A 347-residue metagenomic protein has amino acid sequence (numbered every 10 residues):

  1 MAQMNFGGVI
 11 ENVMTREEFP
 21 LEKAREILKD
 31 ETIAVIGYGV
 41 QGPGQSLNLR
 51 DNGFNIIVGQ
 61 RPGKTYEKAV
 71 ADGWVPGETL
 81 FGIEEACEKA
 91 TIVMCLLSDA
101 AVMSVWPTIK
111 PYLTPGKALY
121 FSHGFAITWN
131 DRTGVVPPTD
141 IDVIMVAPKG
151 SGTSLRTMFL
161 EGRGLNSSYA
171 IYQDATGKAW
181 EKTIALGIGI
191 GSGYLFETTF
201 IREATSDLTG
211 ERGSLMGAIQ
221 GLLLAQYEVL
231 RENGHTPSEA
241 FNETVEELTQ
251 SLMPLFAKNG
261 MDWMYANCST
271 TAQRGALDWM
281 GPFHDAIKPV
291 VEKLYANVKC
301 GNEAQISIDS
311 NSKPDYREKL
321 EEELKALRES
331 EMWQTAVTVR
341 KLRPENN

Functional and structural regions predicted by a protein language model:
M1-L28, D51, N130-T133, P138 (+2 more regions): N-terminal ligand-binding/catalytic initiation module
A2-F6, E11-E17, E232-N347: NAD(P)-dependent Rossmann-like dehydrogenase/reductase catalytic/cofactor-binding core
A2-G77: NAD(P)+-binding Rossmann beta1-loop-alpha1 motif at the extreme N-terminus of oxidoreductases
T32-A34, N55-I57, E78, T91-M94 (+5 more regions): Structural motif
R61, V70-T128, V136-S151: Rossmann-like NAD(P)-binding element
Y66, A86, V102, P237-F241: Small-residue helix-packing motif on alpha-helices
Y120-R212: Rossmann-fold dinucleotide-binding core
G177-E232, S238-F256: Active-site-proximal catalytic alpha-helix in oxidoreductases
